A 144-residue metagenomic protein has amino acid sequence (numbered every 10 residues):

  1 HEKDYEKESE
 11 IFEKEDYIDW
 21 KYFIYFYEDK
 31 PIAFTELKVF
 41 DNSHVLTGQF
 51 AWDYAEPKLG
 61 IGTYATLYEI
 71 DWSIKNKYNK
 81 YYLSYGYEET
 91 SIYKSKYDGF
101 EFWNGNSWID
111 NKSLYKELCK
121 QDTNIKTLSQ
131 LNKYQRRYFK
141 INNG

Functional and structural regions predicted by a protein language model:
H1-K58, E88: A conserved beta-strand-loop-helix scaffold within acyl/acetyltransferase catalytic domains
K58-D71: Conserved acetyl-CoA-binding loop-helix of GNAT-fold acetyltransferases
Y68-K75, K96: Short basic/hydrophobic patches in alpha-helices and adjacent helix-turn junctions that form amphipathic surface motifs
S73-S84: Conserved GNAT acetyl-CoA-binding A-motif
L83-G144: Terminal substrate-recognition subdomain of acyl/acetyltransferases
